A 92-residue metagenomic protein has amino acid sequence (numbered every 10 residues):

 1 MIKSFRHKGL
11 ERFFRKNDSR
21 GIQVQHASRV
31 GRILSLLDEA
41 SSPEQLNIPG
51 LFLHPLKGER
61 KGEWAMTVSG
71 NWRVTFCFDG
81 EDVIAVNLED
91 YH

Functional and structural regions predicted by a protein language model:
M1, D18, S42, P49-F52 (+1 more regions): Glycine-rich, flexible loop/turn motifs
M1-I33: Arg/Lys-rich, positively charged N-terminal/basic patches that mediate binding to nucleic acids
L37: Conserved phosphate-interacting/catalytic interface
S41-W64: A short, surface-exposed loop/turn module that caps and links secondary-structure elements
K57, A65-H92: Enriched for short, Lys/Arg-rich terminal
